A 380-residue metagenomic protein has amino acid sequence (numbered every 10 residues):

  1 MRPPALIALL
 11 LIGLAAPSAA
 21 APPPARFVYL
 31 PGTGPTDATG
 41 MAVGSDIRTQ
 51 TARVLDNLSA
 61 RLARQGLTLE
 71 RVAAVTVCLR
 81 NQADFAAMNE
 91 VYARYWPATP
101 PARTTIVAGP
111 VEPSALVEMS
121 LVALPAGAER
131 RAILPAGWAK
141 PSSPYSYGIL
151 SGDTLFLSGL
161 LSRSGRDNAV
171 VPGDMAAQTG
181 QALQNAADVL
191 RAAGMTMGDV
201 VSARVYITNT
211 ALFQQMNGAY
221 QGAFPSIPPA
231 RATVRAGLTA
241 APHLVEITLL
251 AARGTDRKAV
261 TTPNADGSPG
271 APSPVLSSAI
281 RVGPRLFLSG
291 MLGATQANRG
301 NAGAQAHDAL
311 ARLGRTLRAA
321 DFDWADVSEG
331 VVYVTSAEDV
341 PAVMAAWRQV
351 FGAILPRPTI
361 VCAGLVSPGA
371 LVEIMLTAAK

Functional and structural regions predicted by a protein language model:
M1-I7: Bacterial N-terminal signal peptides that target proteins for export
A8-D56, A60-Q184, D188-S202, I207-E329 (+1 more regions): N-terminal presequence-like segments and the immediate start of the first folded domain
